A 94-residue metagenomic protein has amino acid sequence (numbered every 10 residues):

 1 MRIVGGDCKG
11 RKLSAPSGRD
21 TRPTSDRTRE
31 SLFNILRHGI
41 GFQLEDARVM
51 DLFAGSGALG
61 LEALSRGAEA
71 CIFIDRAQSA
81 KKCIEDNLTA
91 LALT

Functional and structural regions predicted by a protein language model:
M1-T94: Class I S-adenosyl-L-methionine-dependent methyltransferase catalytic core
